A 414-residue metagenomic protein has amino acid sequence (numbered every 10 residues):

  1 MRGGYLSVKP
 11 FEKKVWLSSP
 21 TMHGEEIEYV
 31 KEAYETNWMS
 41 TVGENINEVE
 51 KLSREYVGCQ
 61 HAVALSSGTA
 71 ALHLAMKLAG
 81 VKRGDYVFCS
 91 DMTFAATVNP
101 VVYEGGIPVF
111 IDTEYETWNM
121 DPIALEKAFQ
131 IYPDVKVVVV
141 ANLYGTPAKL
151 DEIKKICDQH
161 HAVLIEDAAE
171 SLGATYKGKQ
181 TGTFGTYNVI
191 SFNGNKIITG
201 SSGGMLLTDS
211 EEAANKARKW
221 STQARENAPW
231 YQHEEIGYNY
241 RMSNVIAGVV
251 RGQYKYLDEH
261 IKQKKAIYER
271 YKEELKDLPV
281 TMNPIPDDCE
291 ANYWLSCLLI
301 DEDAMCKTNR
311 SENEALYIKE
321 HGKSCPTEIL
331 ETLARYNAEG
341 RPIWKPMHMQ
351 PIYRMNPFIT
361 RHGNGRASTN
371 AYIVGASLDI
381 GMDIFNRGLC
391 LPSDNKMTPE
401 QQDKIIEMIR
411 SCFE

Functional and structural regions predicted by a protein language model:
M1-S40, P392: N-terminal "arm"/small-domain region of PLP-dependent enzymes with the aminotransferase-like
M39-Y86, P100-E104, F110-D112, K179: Phosphate-binding glycine-rich loop
E44-K51, C59-A62, I123, K127 (+5 more regions): PLP-dependent aminotransferase class I/II
H73-I131, I318, L333: Conserved PLP-anchoring active-site segment centered on the Schiff-base-forming lysine
E104, Q159-H160, Y336: Helix C-cap/helix->beta junction micro-motif
E116-G200, M205-L207, E212, D394: Active-site phosphate-binding strand-loop segment of PLP-dependent enzymes
